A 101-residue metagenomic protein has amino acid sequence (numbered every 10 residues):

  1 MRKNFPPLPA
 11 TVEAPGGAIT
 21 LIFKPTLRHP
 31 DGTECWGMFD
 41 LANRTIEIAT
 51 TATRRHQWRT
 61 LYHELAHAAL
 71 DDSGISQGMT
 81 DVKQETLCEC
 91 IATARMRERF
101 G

Functional and structural regions predicted by a protein language model:
M1-P30: Short, charged/polar N-terminal "headpieces" of proteins
T11-V12, W36-L41: Short, exposed beta-strand/loop patches in secreted or surface proteins that constitute
P25-T26, T33-E34, T50: Alpha-helical, largely C-terminal catalytic domains that coordinate divalent metal ions via clustered Asp/Glu/His
E34, A52-H56, G78-T86: Residues at secondary-structure transition points
F39-L61, I75: Short pre-active-site segment immediately N-terminal to the catalytic Zn-binding motif
R59-D71: Active-site recognition of the HExxH zinc-binding catalytic motif
D71-M79: General secondary-structure propensity
G78-G101: Post-HExxH zinc-binding segment in Zn-dependent metallohydrolases
